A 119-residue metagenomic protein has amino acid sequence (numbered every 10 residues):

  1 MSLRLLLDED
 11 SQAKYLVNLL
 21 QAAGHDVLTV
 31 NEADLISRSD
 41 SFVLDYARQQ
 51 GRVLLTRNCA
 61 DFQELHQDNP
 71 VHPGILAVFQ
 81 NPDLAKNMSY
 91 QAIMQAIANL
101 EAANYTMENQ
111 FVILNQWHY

Functional and structural regions predicted by a protein language model:
S2-R4, E9-D10, K14-A22, L35 (+1 more regions): Acidic, PIN/NYN-like endoribonuclease modules and their adjacent C-terminal/linker elements
A13, S39-D40, N58: Amphipathic coiled-coil/heptad-repeat helices and related helical stalk/stem segments that mediate oligomerization
D26, Q50, V71-H72: A generic structural signal for short beta-strands and their flanking turns/coil linkers
D26-D34: A short beta-strand-loop structural module common to alpha/beta enzyme folds
R38-R52: Acidic, metal-associated active-site segment
R52-L65: Acidic, metal-binding active-site segment of PIN/NYN-like and related structure-specific nucleases
